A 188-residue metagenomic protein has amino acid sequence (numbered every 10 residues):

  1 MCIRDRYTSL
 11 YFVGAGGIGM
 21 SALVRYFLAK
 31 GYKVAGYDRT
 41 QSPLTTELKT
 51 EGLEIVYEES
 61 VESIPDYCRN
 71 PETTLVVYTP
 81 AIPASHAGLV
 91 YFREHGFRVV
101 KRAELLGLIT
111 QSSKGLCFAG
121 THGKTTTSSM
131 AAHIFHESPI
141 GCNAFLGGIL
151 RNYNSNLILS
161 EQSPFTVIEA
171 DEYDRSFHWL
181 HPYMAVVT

Functional and structural regions predicted by a protein language model:
R4-K101, L105: N-terminal leader/targeting and accessory segments in enzymes
Y26, S63-C68, P80-V187: Phosphate-binding loop of NTP-binding sites
